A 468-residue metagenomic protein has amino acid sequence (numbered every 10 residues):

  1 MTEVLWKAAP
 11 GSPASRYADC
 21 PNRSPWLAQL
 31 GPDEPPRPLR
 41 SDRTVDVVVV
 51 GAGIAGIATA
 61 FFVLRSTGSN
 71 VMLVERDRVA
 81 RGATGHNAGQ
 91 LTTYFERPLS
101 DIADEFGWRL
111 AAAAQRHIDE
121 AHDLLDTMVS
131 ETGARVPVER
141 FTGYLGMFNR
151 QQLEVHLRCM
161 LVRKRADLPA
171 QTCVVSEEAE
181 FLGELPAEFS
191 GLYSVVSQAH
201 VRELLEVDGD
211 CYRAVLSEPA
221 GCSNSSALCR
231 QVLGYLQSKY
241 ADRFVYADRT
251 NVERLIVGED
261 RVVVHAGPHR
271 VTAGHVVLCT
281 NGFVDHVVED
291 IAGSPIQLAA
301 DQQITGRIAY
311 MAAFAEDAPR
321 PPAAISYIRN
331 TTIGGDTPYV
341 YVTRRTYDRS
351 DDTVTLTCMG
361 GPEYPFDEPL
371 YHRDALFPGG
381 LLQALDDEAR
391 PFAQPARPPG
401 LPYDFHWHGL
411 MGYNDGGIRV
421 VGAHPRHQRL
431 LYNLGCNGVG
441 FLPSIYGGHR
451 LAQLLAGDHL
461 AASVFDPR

Functional and structural regions predicted by a protein language model:
M1-V47, R65-S66: Extreme N-terminal leader/targeting segments of oxidoreductases
R43-L73: N-terminal Rossmann-like FAD-binding beta1-loop-alpha1 element of flavoenzymes
G82, H86-H117: Glycine-rich active-site loop/strand segments that organize a redox cofactor
G85-A88, Y339, Y364-E368, L410 (+1 more regions): Glycine-rich phosphate/pyrophosphate-binding beta-alpha loops
R97, D101, T132-F141, F148-R230: Flavin (FAD/FMN) cofactor-binding and adjacent substrate-gating region of FAD-dependent oxidoreductase domains
A113-A121, M147-V155, V215-Y235, A247 (+1 more regions): Short beta-strand to alpha-helix junction loop
T132-E139, D260, H269-Q428: Active-site substrate-recognition segment that forms the wall of the catalytic cavity or substrate channel
A166, A199-G274: Helical element adjacent to the flavin cofactor pocket in flavoenzyme catalytic cores
